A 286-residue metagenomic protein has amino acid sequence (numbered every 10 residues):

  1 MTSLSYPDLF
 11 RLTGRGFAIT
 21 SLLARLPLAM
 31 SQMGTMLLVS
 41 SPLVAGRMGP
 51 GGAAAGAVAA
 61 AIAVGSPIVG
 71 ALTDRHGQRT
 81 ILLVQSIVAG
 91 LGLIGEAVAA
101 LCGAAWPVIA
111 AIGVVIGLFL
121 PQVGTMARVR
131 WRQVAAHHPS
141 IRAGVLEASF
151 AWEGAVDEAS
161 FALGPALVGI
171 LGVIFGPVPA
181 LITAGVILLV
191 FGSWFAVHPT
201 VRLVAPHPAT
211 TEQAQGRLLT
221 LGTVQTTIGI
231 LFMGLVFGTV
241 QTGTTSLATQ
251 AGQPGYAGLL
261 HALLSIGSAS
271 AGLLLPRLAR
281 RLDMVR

Functional and structural regions predicted by a protein language model:
T2-A63, Q213-L264: Helix-loop boundary and gating motifs at the non-cytosolic
L22, L26, A105-V123, L231: Hydrophobic core of transmembrane alpha-helices in multi-pass small-molecule transporters, especially MFS/SLC-type
S40-S41, L163-A184, L278: Transmembrane alpha-helix termini and helix-breaking/packing motifs in multi-pass membrane transporters
V58-G65, V156-S160, L263-A271: MFS transmembrane alpha-helix packing/gate-lining sites
V64-Q78, G172, S270-M284: Helix-to-loop junctions at the C-terminal end of transmembrane segments in multipass secondary transporters
I87-A104, A196: C-terminal ends and interior cores of transmembrane alpha-helices in multi-pass membrane transporters/permeases
I112-A159: Cytoplasmic helix-loop-helix junction between adjacent transmembrane helices in 12-TM secondary transporters
F119-G124, A180, G185-P206: C-terminal membrane-cytosol helix-exit motif in multi-pass small-molecule transporters
